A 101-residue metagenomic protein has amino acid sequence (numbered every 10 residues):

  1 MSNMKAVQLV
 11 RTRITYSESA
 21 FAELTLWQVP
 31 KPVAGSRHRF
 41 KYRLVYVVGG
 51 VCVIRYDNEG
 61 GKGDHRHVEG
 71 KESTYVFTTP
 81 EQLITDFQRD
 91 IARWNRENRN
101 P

Functional and structural regions predicted by a protein language model:
S2-H65: The feature represents the first ordered module of a protein
K71-P101: Short, compact, well-ordered microdomains
